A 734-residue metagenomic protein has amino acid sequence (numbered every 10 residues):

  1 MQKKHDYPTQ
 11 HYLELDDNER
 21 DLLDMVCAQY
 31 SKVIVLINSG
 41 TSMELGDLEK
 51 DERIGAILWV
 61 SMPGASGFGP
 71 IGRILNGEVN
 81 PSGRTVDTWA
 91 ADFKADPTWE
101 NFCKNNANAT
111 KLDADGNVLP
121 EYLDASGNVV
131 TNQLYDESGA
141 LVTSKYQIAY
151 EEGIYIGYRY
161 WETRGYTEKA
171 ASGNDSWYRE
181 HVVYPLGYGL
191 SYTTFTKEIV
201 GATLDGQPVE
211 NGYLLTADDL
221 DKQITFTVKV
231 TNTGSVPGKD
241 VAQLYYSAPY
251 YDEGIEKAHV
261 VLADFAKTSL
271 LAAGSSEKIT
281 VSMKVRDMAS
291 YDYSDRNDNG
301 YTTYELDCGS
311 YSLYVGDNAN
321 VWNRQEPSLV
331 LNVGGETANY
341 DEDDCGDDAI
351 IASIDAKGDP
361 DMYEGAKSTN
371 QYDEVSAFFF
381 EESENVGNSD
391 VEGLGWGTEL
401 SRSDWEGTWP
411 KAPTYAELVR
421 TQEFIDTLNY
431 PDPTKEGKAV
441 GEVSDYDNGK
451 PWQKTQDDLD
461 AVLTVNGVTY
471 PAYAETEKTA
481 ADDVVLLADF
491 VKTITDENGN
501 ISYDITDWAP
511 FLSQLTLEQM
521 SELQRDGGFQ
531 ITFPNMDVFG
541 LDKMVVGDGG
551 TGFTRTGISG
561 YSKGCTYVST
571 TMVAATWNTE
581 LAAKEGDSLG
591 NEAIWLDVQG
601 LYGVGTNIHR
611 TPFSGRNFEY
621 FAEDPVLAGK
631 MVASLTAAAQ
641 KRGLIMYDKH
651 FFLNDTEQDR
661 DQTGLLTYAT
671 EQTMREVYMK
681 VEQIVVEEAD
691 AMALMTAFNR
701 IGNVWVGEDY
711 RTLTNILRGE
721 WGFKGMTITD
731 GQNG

Functional and structural regions predicted by a protein language model:
M1-D295, G300, D307-V315, A319 (+3 more regions): Glycoside hydrolase catalytic-domain context in secreted enzymes
V228, V321-P360: Short beta-strand elements
